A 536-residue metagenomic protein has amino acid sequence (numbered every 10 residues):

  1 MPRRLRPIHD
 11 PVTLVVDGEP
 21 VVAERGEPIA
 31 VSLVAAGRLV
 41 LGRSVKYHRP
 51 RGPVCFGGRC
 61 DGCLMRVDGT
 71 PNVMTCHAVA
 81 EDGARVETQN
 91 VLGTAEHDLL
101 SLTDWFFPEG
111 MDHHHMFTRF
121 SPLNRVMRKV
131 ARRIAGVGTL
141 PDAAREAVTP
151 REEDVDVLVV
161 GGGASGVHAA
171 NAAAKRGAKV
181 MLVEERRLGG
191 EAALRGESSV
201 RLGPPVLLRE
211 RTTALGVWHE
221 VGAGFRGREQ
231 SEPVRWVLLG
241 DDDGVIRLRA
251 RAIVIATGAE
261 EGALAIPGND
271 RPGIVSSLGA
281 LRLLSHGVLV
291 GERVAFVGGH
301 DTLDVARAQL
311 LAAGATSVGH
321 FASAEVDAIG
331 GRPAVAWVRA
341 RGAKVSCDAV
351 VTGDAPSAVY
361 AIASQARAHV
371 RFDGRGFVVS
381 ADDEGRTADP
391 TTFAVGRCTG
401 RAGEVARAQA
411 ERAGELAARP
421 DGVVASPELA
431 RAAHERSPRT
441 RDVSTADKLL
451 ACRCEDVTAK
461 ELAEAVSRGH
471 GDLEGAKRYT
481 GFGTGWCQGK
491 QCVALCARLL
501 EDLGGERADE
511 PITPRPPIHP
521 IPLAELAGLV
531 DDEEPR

Functional and structural regions predicted by a protein language model:
M1-D17, E24-W486, K490-R536: Residues forming the flavin
